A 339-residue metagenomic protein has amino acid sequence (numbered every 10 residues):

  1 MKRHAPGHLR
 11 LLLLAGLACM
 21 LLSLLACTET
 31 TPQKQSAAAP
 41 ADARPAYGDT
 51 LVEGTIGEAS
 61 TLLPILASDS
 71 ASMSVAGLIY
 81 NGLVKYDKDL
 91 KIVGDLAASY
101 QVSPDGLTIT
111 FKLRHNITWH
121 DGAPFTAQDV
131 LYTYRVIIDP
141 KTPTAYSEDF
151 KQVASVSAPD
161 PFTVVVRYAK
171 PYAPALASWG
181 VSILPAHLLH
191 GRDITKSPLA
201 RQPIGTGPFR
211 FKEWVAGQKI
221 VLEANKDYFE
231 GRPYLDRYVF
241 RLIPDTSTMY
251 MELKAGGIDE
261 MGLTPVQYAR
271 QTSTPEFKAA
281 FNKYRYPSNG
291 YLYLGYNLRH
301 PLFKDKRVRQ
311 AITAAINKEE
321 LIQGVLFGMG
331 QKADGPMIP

Functional and structural regions predicted by a protein language model:
S23-A26: C-terminal motif of bacterial Sec signal peptides marking the signal peptidase cleavage site
D42, G57-M73, L96-A98, A123 (+5 more regions): A structural "hinge/loop" feature
G54-P104, R135, I204: N-terminal lobe/hinge region of extracytoplasmic solute-binding protein
I56, W179, E260-P339: Local pocket/hinge segments that shape ligand/substrate recognition
A98-P143, P159, V165, M249-E252 (+2 more regions): Aromatic- and charge-enriched surface segment that lines or borders ligand/interaction sites
Q101, K112, S147-L189: Surface-exposed binding/hinge segments that line and control ligand-binding clefts or catalytic entry sites
W179-P233, R237: Gly/Pro-rich hinge or "lid" segments in bacterial periplasmic/extracellular proteins
N225-Q271: Ligand-site clamp/hinge motif
